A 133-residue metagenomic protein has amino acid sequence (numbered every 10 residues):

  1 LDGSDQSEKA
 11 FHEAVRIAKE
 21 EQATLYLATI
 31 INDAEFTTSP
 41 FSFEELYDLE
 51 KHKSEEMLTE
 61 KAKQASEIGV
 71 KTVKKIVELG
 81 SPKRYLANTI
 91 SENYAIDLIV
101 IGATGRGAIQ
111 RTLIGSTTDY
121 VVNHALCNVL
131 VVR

Functional and structural regions predicted by a protein language model:
L1-F41, Q64, I68: Small/aliphatic-rich secondary-structure junction motif
L1-K9, V70, K74, D97 (+1 more regions): Intrinsically disordered or low-complexity boundary/linker segments at protein termini and domain junctions
R16, S91-R133: Gly/Ser-rich helix-loop-strand patches that form or flank binding pockets for ribonucleotide-derived cofactors
I31, V77-S81, T104: Short beta->alpha linker loops
A34-E35, P82, A108: Generic structural signal for helix capping and beta-alpha/helix-loop junctions
F43-L46, S91-N93: Short, hinge-like loop/turn segments at secondary-structure boundaries
E44-E56: A short acidic, glycine-rich active-site loop that binds or catalyzes chemistry on phosphate/adenosine moieties
K63-I99: Structural beta-alpha unit
